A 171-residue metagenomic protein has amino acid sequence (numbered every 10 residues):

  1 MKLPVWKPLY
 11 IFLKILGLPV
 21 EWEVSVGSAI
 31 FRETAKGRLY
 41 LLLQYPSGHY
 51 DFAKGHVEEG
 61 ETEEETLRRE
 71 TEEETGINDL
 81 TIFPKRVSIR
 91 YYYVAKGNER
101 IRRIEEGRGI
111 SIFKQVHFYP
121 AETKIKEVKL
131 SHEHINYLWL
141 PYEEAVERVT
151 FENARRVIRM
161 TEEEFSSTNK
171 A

Functional and structural regions predicted by a protein language model:
M1-A29, E33-A35: Acidic, metal-coordinating catalytic segment for phosphate/diphosphate chemistry, firing primarily on the Nudix
E23-S25, S47, S111-V116: Short connector loops at helix/strand junctions that flank enzyme active sites, especially segments positioning acidic
I30-R32, Y45, E122-T123: Residue-level signal for short segments within beta-strands and strand-turn junctions of well-structured beta-sheet
K36-L80: Conserved Nudix-box catalytic region and its N-terminal flanking loop in Nudix hydrolases and closely related
D51, F113, W139: Short aromatic/basic micro-patch
G76-K126: Active-site segment of metal-dependent pyrophosphate-handling enzymes, primarily the Nudix hydrolase catalytic core
V116-E122, E127-R159: NUDIX/MutT-family hydrolases
